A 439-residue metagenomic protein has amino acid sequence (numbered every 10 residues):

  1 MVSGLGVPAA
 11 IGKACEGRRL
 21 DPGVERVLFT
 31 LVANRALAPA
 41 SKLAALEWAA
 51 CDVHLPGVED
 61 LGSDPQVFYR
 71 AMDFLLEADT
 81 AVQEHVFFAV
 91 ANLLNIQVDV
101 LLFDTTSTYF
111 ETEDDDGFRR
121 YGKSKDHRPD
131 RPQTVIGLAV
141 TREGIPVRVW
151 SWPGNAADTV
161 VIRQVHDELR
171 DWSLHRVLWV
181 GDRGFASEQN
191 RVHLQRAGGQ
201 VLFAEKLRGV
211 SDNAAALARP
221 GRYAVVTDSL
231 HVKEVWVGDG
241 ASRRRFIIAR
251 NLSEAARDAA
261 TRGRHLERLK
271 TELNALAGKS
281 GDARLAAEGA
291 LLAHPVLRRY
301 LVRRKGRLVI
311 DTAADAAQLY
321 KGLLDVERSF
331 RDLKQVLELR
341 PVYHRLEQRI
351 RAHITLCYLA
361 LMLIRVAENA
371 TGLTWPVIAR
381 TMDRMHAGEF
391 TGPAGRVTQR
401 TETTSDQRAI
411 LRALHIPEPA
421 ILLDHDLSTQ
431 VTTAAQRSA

Functional and structural regions predicted by a protein language model:
M1-V2: Short, compositionally biased segments
A9-A439: Anion-binding and metal-coordination hotspots
